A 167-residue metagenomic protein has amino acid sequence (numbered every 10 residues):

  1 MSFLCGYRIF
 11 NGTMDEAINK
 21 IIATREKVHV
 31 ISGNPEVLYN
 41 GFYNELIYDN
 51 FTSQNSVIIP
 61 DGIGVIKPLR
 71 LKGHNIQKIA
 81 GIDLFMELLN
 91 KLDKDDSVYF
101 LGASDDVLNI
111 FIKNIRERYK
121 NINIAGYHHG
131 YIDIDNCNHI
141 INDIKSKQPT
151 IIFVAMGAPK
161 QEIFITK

Functional and structural regions predicted by a protein language model:
M1-K78, I82-D83: N-terminal nucleotide/polyanion-binding subdomain common to many enzyme families
I18, Y48-T52, L89, I141 (+1 more regions): Short amphipathic alpha-helical segments and helix-helix/interface helices
E26-V28, N55, D93-S97, P149: A general structural motif
V30-S32, I59, Y99, I151-A155: Structural motif
N34-V37, M156-Q161: Short glycine-rich anion-binding loops that position phosphate/pyrophosphate groups of nucleotides and phosphorylated
I66-D143, K147: Conserved beta-alpha
I112, E162-K167: Short Gly/Thr/Asp-enriched flexible loops that form oxyanion-binding sites at enzyme active sites
I144-A158: Proline-aspartate-enriched helix->loop->beta-strand connector
